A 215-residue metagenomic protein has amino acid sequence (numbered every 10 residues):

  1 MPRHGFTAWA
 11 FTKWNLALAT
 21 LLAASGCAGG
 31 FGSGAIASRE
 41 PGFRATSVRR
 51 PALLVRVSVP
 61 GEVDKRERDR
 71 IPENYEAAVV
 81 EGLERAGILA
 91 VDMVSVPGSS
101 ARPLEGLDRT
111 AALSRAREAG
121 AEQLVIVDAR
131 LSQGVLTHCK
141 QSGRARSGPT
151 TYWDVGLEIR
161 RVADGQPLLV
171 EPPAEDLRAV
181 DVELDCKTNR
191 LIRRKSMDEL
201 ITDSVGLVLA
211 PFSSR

Functional and structural regions predicted by a protein language model:
M1-G26: Sec-dependent bacterial lipoprotein signal peptides
L21, A45, E118-A121: Alpha-helix termination/capping residues and helix-transition junctions
C27-G98, V208-R215: A structural "domain/chain start" motif
C27-V48, S147-R215: C-terminal/domain-edge helix-coil "capping" segments
V59-G61, R130-V135, L177: Solvent-exposed loop/turn segments at secondary-structure junctions within structured extracellular/periplasmic domains
I71, Y75, V79, D108-A112 (+2 more regions): Stable alpha-helical elements in mature extracytoplasmic
L89-S114: Surface-exposed acidic loop/strand-edge motifs in secreted or periplasmic proteins that form small linear binding
G106-P167: Surface-exposed short loop/turn segments
